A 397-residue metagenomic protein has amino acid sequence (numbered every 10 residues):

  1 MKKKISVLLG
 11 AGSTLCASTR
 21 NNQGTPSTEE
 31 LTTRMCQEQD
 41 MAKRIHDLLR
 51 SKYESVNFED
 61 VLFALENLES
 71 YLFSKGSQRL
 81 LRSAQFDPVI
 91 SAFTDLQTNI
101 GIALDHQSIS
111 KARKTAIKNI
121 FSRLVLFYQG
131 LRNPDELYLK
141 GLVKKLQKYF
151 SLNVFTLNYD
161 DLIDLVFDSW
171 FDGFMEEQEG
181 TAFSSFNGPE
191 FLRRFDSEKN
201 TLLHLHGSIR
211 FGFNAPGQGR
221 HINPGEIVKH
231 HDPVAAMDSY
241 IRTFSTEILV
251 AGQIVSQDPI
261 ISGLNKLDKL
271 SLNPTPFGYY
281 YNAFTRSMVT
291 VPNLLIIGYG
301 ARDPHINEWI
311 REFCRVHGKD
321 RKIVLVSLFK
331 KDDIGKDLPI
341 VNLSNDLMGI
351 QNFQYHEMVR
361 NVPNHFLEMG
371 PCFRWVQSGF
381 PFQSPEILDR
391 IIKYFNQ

Functional and structural regions predicted by a protein language model:
M1-A17, T25, E29, M35 (+4 more regions): SIR2/sirtuin-family catalytic core signature
M1-L165, S169-M175: Gly/serine-rich nucleotide phosphate-binding loop at the start of the catalytic core of nucleotide/ADP-ribose-handling
S6-G10, N153-N158, E177, T201-H206 (+2 more regions): A structural signal for short, well-ordered beta-strand segments and their strand-loop junctions that often border
H46-F58, K229-R286: Acidic, metal/cofactor-coordinating or nucleic-acid-engaging core segments within structured domains
R132-L139, S184-E190, K269-A283: A Trp-anchored, charged/polar loop motif used as the substrate-binding/catalytic surface of acyl/ester-handling
D164-D168, F213-H221, I306-W309: A short secondary-structure junction signal
W170-S185, G298: A short alpha->loop->secondary-structure connector
P189-V228: A recognition module on extended beta-rich or small alphabeta surfaces enriched in W/G with H and D/E
